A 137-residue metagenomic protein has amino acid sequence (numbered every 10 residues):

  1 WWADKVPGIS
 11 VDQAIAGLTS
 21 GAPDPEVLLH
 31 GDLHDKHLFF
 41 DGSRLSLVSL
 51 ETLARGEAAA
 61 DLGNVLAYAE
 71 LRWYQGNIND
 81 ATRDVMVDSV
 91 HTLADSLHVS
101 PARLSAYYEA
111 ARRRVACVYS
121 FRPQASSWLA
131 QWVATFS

Functional and structural regions predicted by a protein language model:
W1-G31, D95-S96, F136: An alpha-helical support segment within catalytic cores of ATP-dependent transferases
W1-W2, R83, Y107: Localized chelating/binding microdomains that coordinate divalent metal ions or stabilize phosphate-bearing
A3, A54-E57, I78: Pocket-edge positions in alpha/beta enzyme catalytic cores
D4, G8, L45, R103 (+1 more regions): Regulatory N- and C-terminal appendages and interdomain linkers associated with kinase/kinase-like NTP transferase
L18-A60: Active-site acidic catalytic loop and adjacent metal/ATP-binding pocket of ATP-dependent phosphoryl transfer enzymes
D41-R44, D95-A102: Short glycine/proline-enriched coil/turn segments at helix->beta-strand junctions
A59-H98, A110-S127: Active-site activation/catalytic loop segments of kinase-like enzymes and analogous catalytic loops in related
R103-A110: Alpha-helical scaffolds flanking conserved acidic
